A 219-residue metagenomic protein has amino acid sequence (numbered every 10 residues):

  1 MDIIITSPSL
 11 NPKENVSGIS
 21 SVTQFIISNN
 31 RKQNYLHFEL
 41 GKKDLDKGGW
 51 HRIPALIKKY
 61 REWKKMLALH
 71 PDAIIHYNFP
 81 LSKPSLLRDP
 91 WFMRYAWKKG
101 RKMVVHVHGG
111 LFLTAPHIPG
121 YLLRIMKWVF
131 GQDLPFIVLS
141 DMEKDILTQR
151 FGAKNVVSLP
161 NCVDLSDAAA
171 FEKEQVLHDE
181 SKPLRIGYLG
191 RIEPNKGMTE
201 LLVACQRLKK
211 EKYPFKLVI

Functional and structural regions predicted by a protein language model:
M1-D44, H70, Q206: N-terminal subdomain of nucleotide-sugar transferases
I4-T6, Q175-K196, L201-C205, L217-V218: Conserved donor-binding/catalytic core segment of Leloir-type glycosyltransferases
N11-N15, D164, R191-P194, R207-Y213: Nucleotide-sugar-dependent glycosyltransferase donor-binding/catalytic pocket residues
K13, K83, A168, E193-M198: A short, basic/aromatic alpha-helical/loop segment that forms part of the nucleotidyl-sugar donor-binding site
P80-P84, R101-G120, P135: A short, histidine- and acid-enriched strand-loop-helix "catalytic/donor-clamping" loop that lines the nucleotide-sugar
R88, L111-W128, L165, A169: Nucleotide-sugar donor phosphate/pyrophosphate-binding loop at the beta->alpha transition of glycosyltransferases
F92-K99, P119-P135: Membrane-proximal helix-turn-helix segments that form the acceptor-binding/catalytic region of lipid-linked
M126-F171: Donor nucleotide-sugar binding/catalytic pocket of nucleotide-sugar-dependent glycosyltransferases
